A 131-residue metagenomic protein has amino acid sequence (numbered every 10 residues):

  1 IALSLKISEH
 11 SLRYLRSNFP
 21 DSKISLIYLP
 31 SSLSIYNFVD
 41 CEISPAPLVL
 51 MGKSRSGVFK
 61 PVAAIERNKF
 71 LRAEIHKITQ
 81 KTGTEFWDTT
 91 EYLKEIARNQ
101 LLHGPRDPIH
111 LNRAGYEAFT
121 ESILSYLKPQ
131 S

Functional and structural regions predicted by a protein language model:
I1-K94: Conserved, well-ordered alpha-helix/loop/beta-strand core segments that scaffold catalytic motifs
S34, I96, S125-K128: Alpha-helix termini
N37, S44, L102-G104, Y126: Hydrophobic alpha-helical segments
S56-K60, H103-P108: Short amphipathic alpha-helical segments at helix-loop
K94-E95, F119: Residues in flexible loops and secondary-structure boundaries
G104-S131: Histidine-centered active-site loop/cap adjacent to the catalytic His in serine esterases/O-acetyl transfer systems
